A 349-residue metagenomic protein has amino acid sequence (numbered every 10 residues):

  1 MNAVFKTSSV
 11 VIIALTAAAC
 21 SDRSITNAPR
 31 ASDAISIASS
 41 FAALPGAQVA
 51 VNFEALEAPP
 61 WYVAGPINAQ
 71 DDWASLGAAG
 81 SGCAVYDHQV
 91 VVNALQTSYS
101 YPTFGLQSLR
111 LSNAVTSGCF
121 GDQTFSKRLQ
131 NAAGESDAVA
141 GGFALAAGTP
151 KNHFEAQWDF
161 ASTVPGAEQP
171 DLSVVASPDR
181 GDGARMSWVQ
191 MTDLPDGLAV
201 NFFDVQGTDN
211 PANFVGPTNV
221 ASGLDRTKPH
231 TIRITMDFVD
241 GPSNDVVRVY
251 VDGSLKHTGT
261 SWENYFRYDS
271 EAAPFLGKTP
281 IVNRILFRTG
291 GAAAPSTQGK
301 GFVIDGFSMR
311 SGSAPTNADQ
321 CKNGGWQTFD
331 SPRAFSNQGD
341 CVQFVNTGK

Functional and structural regions predicted by a protein language model:
T16-A19: C-terminal motif of bacterial Sec signal peptides marking the signal peptidase cleavage site
S21-R23: Bacterial signal peptide processing site
E57, S98-Q206, S311: Secretory/extracellular carbohydrate-interaction modules and structurally similar beta-sandwich "look-alikes"
P60-F120: Extracellular glycan-recognition surfaces and repeat-rich motifs
W158, K228-D240, V247-V249: Short tryptophan-centered beta-strand motifs in secreted/extracellular beta-sheet-rich domains of glycan-recognition
D204-T231: Short, aromatic/His-centered strand-loop micro-motif at the edge of beta-sheets
G259-D305: Flexible glycan-contacting loops in extracellular carbohydrate-active proteins
A314-K349: Soluble extracellular-acting proteins and domains
